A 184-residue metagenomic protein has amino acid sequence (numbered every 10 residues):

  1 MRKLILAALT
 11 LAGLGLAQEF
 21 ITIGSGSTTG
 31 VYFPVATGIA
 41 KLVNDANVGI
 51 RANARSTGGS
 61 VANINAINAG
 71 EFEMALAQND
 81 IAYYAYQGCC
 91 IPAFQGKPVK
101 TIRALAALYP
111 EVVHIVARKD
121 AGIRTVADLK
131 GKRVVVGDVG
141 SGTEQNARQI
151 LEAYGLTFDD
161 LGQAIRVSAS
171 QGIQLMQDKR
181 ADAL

Functional and structural regions predicted by a protein language model:
M1-L4: Positively charged n-region of N-terminal signal peptides that target proteins for export
L6-L11: Hydrophobic helical h-region of N-terminal Sec-dependent signal peptides in bacterial secretory/periplasmic proteins
A12, K179-L184: Short, intrinsically disordered, charge-balanced linker/junction segments flanking boundaries in proteins
G13-A17: Sec/Tat signal peptide C-region and signal peptidase I cleavage site
F20-A46, I50-R51, A107, E111-D178: Bilobed "Venus flytrap"/periplasmic-binding protein-like clamshell domains and structurally analogous long
T37-K41, N53-Q95, S170-L175: Pocket-flanking alpha-helical
A75, V134-V135, L184: Short, well-ordered beta-strand core segments
F94-L108, V113: A structural signal for short loop-to-beta-strand junctions that line the ligand-binding cleft of periplasmic/secreted
